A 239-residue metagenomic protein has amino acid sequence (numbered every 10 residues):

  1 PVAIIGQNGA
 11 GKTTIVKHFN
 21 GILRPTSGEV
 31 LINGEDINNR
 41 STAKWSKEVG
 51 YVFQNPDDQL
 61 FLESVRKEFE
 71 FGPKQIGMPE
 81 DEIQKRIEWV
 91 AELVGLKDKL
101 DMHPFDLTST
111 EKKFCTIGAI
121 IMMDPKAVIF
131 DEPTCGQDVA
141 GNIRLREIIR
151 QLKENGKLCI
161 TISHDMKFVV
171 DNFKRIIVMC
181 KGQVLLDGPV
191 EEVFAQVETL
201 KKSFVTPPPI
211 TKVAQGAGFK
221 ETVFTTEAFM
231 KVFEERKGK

Functional and structural regions predicted by a protein language model:
N20: Helix-to-loop junction immediately C-terminal to a conserved catalytic motif
G28-D36, W45: Conserved ABC transporter NBD signature motif
D81-K99: Conserved ABC ATPase "signature" region
H103-L107: Conserved ABC ATPase signature
S163-H164: H-loop/switch region of ABC-family ATPase nucleotide-binding domains
K181-G182: Conserved ABC ATPase "signature" C-loop
T199-K239: ABC ATPase nucleotide-binding domains
